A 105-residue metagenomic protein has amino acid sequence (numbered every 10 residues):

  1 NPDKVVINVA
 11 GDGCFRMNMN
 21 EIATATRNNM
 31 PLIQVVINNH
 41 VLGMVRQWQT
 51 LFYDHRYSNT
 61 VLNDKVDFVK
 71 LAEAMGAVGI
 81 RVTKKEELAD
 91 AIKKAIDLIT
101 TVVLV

Functional and structural regions predicted by a protein language model:
N1-V105: Thiamine diphosphate
